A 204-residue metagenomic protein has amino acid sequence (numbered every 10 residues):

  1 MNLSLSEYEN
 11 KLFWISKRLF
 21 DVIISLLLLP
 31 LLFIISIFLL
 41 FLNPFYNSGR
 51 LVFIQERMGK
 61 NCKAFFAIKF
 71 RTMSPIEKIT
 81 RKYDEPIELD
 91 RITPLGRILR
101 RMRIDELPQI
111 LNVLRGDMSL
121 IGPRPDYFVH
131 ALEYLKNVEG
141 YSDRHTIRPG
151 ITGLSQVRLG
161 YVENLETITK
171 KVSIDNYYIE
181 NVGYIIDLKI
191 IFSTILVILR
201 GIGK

Functional and structural regions predicted by a protein language model:
S4, Y8-I76, N112, Y184-K204: A hydrophobic, helix-centered structural microdomain
S6-L12, S142-K204: C-terminal terminal-structure detector
E7, L29, Y83-I87, H145: Residue-level "hotspot" positions that anchor or transmit function at local structural transition points
V22, R50, K60, R97 (+4 more regions): Gly/Ser/Thr-rich helix-start
V52-R91, T152-D175: Short, glycine-rich, amphipathic interfacial segments at transmembrane boundaries or analogous
P86-R148, I191-I198: A short, structured surface patch at a secondary-structure boundary
